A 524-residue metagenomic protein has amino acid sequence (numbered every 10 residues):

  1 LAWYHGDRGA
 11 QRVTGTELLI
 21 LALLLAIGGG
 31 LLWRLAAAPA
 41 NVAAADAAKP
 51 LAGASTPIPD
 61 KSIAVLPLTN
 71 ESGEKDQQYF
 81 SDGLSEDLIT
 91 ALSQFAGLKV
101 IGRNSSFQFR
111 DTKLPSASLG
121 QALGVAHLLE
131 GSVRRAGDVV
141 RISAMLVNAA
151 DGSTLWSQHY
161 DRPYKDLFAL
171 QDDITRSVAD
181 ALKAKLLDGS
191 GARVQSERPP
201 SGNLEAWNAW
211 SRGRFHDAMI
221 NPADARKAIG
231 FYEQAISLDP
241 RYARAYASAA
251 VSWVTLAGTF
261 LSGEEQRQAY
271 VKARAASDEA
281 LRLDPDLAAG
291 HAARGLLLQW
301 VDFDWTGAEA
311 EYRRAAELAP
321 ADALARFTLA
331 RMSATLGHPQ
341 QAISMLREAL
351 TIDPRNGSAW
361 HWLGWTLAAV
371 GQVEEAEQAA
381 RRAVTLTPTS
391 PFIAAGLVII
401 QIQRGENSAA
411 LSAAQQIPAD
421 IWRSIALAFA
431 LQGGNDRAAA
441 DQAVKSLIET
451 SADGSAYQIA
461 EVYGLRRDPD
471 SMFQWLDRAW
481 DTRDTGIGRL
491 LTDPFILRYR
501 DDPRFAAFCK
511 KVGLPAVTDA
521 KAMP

Functional and structural regions predicted by a protein language model:
L1-G15: Membrane-embedded alpha-helical segments of integral membrane proteins
T14-E17, I27-A419, A452, D493-P494: Acidic, proline/glycine-rich low-complexity intrinsically disordered segments
L19-L23: Sec-dependent signal peptide hydrophobic core
E377-A379, P388-T389, I393-F473: Helix-coil-helix junctions within alpha-helical repeat/solenoid scaffolds
I399, L427-R437, I487-P503: TPR/TPR-like alpha-solenoid helical repeat scaffolds
Q415-W422, D477-D484, G513: TPR/TPR-like (Sel1-like) alpha-helical repeat modules
D468-L497: C-terminal structured "cap/appendage" subdomains that terminate the fold
L490-P524: Terminal, low-structured helical/coil segments at or just beyond the last alpha-helical repeat
